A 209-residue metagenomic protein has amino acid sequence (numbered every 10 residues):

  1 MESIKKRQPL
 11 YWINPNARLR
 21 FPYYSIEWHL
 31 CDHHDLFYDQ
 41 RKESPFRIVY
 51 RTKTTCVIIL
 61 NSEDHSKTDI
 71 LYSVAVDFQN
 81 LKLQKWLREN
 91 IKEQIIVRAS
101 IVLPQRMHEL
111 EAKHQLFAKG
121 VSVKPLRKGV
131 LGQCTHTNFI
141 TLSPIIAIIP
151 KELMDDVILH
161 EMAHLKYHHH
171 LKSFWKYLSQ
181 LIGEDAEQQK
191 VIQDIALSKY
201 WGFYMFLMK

Functional and structural regions predicted by a protein language model:
M1-D155, L165-K209: Active-site-proximal or metal-binding-adjacent scaffold patches in catalytic folds
I158: Walker B beta-strand of ABC/ABC-like P-loop ATPase nucleotide-binding domains, specifically the conserved hydrophobic
E161: Walker B catalytic acidic pair
